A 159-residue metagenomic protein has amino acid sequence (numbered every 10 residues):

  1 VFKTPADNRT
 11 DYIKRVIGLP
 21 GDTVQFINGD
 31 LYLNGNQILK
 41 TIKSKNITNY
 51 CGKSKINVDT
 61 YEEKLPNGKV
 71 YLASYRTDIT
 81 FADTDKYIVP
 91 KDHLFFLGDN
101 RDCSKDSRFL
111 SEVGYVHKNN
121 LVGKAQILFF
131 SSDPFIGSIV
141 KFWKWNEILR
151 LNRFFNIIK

Functional and structural regions predicted by a protein language model:
V1-K159: Soluble "head" domains of membrane/secretory-pathway proteins
